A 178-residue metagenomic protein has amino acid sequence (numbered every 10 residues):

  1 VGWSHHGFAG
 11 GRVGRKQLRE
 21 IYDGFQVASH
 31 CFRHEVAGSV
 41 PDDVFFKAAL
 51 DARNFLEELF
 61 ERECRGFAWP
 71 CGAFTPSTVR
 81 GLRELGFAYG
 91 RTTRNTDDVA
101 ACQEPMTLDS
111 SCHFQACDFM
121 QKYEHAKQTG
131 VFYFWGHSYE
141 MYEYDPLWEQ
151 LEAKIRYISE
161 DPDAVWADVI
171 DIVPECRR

Functional and structural regions predicted by a protein language model:
V1-R83, A88, T96-M106, G130-M141: Metal-dependent polysaccharide deacetylase catalytic core of the NodB/CE4 family, i.e., the active-site-bearing domain
H5, E57, A88-D97, G136-R178: C-terminal domain-boundary segment and adjacent tail
E35-A37, D97-A100, H113-C117, I172-E175: A short acidic, often aromatic-flanked loop/helix-cap motif at beta-alpha or helix-coil junctions that lines enzyme
F45, A49, F119, L151: Aromatic/hydrophobic pocket-lining residues that form the small-molecule binding cavity in soluble enzyme cores
S77-G81, Q121-K122, K154: A short acidic, amphipathic alpha-helical/loop segment
P105-H113: Gly/Pro-rich active-site loop or hairpin
Q115-H125: A short, acidic, amphipathic alpha-helical segment used as a generic capping/interface helix at domain edges
